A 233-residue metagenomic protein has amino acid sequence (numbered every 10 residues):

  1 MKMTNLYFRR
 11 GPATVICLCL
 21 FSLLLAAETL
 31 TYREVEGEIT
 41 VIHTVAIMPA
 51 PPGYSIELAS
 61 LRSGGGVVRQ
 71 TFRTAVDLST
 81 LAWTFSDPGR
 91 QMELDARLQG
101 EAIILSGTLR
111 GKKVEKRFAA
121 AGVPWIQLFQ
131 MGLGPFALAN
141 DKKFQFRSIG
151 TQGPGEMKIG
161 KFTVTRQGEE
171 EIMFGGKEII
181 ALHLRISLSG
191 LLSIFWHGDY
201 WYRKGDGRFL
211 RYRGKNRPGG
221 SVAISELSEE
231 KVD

Functional and structural regions predicted by a protein language model:
M1-R9: N-terminal secretory signal peptides that target proteins for export/translocation
N5, V15, F72-A75: N-terminal compositionally biased, intrinsically disordered segments and leader/signal-like regions
F8, C17-L18, D141: Short intrinsically disordered, low-complexity segments
A13-L23: Bacterial N-terminal signal peptides
V15, V41, G111, E115 (+4 more regions): Intrinsically disordered, low-complexity, compositionally biased regions/tails
A27-A102, F144-D233: Acidic, serine/threonine-rich low-complexity disordered tracts
L61, F85-Q91, I104-R110, F129-A139: Short, surface-exposed secondary-structure junctions/capping segments
R110-S148: Surface-exposed beta-loop interaction hotspot
